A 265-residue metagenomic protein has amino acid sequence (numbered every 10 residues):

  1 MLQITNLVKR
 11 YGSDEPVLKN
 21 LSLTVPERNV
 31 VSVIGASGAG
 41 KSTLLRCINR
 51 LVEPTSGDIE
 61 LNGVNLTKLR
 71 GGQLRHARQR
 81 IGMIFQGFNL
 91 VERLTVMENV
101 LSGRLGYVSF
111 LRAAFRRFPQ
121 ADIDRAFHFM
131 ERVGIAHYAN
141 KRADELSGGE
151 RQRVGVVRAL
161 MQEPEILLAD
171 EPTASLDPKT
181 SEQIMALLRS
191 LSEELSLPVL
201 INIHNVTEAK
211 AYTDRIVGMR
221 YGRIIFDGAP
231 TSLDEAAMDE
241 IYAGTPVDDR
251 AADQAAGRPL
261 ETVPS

Functional and structural regions predicted by a protein language model:
N49: Helix-to-loop junction immediately C-terminal to a conserved catalytic motif
V64-N65, V108, R112-H137: Conserved ABC ATPase "signature" region
L66-G82, R112-Q120, L233: ABC ATPase NBD coupling module
R142-L146, E150: Conserved ABC ATPase signature
E163: Conserved catalytic motifs of ABC-family nucleotide-binding domains
L167-D170: Catalytic Walker B motif of ABC-type/P-loop ATPase nucleotide-binding domains
P178-T180: Helix N-cap at the start of a conserved alpha-helix in ABC-type nucleotide-binding domains
